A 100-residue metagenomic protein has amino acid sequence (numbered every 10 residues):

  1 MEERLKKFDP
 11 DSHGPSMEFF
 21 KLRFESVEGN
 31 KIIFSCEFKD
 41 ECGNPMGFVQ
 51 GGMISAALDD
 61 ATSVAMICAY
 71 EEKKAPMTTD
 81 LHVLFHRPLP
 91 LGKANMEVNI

Functional and structural regions predicted by a protein language model:
M1-E97: Terminal targeting signals and extreme-terminal segments of soluble enzymes
